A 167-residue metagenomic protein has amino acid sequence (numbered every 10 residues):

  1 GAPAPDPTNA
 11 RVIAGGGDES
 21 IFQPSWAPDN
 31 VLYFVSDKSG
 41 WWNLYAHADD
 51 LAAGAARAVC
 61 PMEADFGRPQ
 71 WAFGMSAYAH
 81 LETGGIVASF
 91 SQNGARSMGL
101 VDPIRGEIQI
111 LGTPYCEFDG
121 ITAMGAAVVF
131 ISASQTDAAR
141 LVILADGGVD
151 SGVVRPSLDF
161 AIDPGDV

Functional and structural regions predicted by a protein language model:
G1-A4, V12-F22, F34-H47, P61-A72 (+3 more regions): A flexible loop/linker signature enriched in serine peptidases of the S9 family
A2-P5, A48-A52, V101-G106, A145-G147: Short loop/turn segments that connect beta-strands within beta-propeller blades
P5-A14, G54-E63, Q109-T113, V149-L158: Beta-propeller fold detector
L32-Y33, G85-V87, V128: Hydrophobic beta-strand positions that form the internal "hydrophobic ladder" of WD40/Gbeta-like beta-propeller blades
G40-W41, A52-A55, A95, R105-E107 (+2 more regions): Short acidic/polar mixed-charge low-complexity motifs
Q70-L81: Signature of short aromatic-glycine-proline-rich micro-motifs recurring in repeat-based ectodomains
S76, I108-V167: Non-catalytic accessory segments flanking enzyme active sites
